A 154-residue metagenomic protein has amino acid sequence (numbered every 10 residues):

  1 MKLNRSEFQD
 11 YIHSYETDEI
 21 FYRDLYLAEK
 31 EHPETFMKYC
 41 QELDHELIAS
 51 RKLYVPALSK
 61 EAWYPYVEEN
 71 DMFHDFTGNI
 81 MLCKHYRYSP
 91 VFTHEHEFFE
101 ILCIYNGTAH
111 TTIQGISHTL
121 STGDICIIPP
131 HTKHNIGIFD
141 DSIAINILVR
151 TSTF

Functional and structural regions predicted by a protein language model:
M1-Y105: Generic protein-terminus/edge-of-domain signal
E69, N79-F154: N-terminal regulatory/effector-sensing and dimerization cores that precede helix-turn-helix DNA-binding domains
